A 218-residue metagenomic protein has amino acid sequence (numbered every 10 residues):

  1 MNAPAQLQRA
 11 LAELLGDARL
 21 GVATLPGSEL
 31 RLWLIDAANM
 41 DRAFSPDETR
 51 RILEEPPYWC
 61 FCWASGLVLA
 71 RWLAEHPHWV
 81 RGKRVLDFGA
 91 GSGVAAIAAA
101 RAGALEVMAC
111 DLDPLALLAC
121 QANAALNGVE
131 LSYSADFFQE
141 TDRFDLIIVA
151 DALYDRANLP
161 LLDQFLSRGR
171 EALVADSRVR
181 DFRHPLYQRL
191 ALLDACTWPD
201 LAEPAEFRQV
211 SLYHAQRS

Functional and structural regions predicted by a protein language model:
M1-D41: N-terminal auxiliary segments of SAM/dcSAM-dependent transferases
A43, R51-C60: A short glycine/serine-rich beta->alpha loop
P56-A74: Conserved SAM-binding loop and adjacent beta-strand
A70-S132: Conserved SAM/SAH cofactor-binding pocket of Class I
A104, R168-E171: A short helix->loop->beta-strand "cap" motif at the edges of active sites that frequently abuts
S132-S167: Active-site segment flanking the S-adenosylmethionine/decSAM binding pocket in AdoMet-dependent transferases
R170-R180: Conserved beta-strand signature within the Rossmann-like core of class I S-adenosyl-L-methionine
R180-S218: Active-site capping/gating segments
